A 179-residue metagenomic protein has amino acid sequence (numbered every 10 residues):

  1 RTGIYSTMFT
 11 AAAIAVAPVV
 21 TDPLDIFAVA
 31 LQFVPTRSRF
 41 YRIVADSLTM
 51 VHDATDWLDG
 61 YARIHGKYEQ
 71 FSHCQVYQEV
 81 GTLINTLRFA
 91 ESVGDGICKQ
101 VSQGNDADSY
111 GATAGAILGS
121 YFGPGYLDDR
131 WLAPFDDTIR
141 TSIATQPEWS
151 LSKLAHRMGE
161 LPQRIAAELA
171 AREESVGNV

Functional and structural regions predicted by a protein language model:
T2-F9: Hydrophobic, often aromatic-rich secondary-structure segments at membrane interfaces
I4, Y41-I43, A112-T113: Short amphipathic alpha-helical segments at helix boundaries and their inter-helical linkers
F9, A30-F33, S47, I117 (+2 more regions): A glycine-rich phosphate-binding loop feature that marks nucleotide/adenosyl-phosphate handling sites
F9-A15, Q78, T82-P162: Catalytic phosphate/nucleotide-handling subdomain of diverse soluble enzymes
A11-G104: Accessory "access/gating" subregions that flank catalytic or transport cores
D22, S38-R42, D95, I143 (+1 more regions): Residue-level signal for secondary-structure boundary elements
W57-L58, L151-V179: C-terminal domain-closing interface element
